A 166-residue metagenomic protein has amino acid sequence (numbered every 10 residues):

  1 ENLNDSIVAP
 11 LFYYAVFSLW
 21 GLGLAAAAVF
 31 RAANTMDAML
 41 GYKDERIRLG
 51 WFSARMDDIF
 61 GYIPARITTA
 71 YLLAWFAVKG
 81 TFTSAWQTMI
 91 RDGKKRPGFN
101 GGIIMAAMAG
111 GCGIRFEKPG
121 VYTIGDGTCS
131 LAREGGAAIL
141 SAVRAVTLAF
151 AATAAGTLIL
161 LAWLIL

Functional and structural regions predicted by a protein language model:
E1-L166: Hydrophobic alpha-helical transmembrane segments
